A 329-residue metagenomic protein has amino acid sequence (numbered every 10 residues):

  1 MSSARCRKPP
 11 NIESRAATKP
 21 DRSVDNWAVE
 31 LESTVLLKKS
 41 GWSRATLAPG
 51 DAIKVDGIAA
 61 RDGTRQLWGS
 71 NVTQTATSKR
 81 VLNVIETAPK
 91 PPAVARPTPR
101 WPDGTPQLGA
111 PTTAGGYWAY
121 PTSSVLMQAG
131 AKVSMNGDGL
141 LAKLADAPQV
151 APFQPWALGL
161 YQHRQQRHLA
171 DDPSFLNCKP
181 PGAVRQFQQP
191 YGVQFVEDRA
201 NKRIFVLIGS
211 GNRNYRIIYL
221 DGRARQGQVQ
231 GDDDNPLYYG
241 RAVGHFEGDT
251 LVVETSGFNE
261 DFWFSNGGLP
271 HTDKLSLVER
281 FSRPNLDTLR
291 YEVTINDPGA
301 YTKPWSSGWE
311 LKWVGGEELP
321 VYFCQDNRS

Functional and structural regions predicted by a protein language model:
S2-S329: PEST-like low-complexity, intrinsically disordered acidic/proline/serine-rich tracts that flank trafficking/processing
